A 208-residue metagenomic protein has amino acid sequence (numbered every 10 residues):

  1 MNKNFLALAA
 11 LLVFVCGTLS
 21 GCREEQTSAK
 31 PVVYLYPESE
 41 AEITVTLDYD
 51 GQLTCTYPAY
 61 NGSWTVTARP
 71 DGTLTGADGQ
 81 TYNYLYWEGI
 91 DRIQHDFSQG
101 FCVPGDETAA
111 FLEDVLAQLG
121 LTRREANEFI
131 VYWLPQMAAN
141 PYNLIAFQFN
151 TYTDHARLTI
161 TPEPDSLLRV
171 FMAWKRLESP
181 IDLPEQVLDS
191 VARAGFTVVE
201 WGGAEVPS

Functional and structural regions predicted by a protein language model:
M1-L8: Bacterial N-terminal signal peptides that target proteins for export
A9-V15: Hydrophobic helical h-region of N-terminal Sec-dependent signal peptides in bacterial secretory/periplasmic proteins
T18-G21: C-terminal motif of bacterial Sec signal peptides marking the signal peptidase cleavage site
E24-S208: Protease-labile, long low-complexity intrinsically disordered regions enriched in Pro/Ser/Thr
